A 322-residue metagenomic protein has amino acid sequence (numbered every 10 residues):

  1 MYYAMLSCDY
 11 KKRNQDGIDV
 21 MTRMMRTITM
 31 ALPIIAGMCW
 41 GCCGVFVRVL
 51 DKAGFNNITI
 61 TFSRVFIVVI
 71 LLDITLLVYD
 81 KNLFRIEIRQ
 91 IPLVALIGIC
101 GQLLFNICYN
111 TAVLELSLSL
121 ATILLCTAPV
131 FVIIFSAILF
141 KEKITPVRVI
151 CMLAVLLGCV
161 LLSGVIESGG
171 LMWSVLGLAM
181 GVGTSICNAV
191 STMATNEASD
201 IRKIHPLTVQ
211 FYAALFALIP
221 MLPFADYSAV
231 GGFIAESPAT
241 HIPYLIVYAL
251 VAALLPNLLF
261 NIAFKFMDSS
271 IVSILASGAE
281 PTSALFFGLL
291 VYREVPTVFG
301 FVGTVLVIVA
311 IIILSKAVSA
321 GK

Functional and structural regions predicted by a protein language model:
M1-S63, G170-E197, I219-P223, K322: Glycine-/small-residue-enriched transmembrane alpha-helix faces in small-molecule transporters and effluxers
T27-L32, I58-T75, L96, C151-L157 (+3 more regions): Hydrophobic alpha-helical transmembrane segments of multi-pass integral membrane proteins, especially transporters
A31, G37, S63, Q102 (+4 more regions): Helix-helix packing/entry segments at the starts of transmembrane helices
C42-G44, L77-L120, L125, L161 (+1 more regions): Specific transmembrane alpha-helical segments of multi-pass solute transporters/efflux pumps, especially DMT/EamA
F46-N57, L114, S163-S174, D226-T240 (+2 more regions): Membrane-interface helix termini and inter-helical loops of multi-pass transporters
T61, V65, G164, S277-K322: C-terminal-most transmembrane helix of multi-pass membrane proteins
L71, L76, A128-L153, P281-F301: C-terminal transmembrane-helix exit sites in multi-pass transporters
L72, I144-I166, M221, F299-V318: Hydrophobic transmembrane alpha-helices of multi-pass small-molecule transport proteins
